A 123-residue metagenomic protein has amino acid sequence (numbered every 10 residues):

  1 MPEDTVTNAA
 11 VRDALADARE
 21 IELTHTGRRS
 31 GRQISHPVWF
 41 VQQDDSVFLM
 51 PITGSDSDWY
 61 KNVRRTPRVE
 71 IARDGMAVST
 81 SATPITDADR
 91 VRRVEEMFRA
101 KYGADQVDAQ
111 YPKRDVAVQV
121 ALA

Functional and structural regions predicted by a protein language model:
M1-E22: Extreme N-terminal tail/first-helix region
M1-T7, R28-W39, I71-S79: Short low-complexity stretches enriched in small and charged residues
V6, T26, I85-D89: Short coil/turn linker and secondary-structure boundary residues
V11-D13, F48-K61: Covalent nucleotidyltransferase core used to form phosphodiester bonds in nucleic acids
A18-I52, V69: Short beta-strand segments
G54-A123: Short, structured beta-strand-loop surface elements
